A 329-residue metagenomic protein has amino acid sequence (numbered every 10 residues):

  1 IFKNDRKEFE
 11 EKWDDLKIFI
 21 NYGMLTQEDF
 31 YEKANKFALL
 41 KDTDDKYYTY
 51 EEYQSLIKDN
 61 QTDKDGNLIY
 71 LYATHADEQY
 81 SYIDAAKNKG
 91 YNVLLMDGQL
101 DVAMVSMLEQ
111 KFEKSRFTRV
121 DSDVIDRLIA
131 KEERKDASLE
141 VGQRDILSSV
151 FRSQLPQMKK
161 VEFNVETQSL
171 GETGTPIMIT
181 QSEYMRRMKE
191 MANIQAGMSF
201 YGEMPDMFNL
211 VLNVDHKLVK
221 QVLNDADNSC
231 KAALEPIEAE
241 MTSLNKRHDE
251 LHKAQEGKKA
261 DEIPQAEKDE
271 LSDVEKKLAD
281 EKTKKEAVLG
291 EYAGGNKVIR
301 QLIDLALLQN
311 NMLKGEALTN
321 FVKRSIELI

Functional and structural regions predicted by a protein language model:
I1-I329: Conserved GHKL (Bergerat-fold) ATPase module
